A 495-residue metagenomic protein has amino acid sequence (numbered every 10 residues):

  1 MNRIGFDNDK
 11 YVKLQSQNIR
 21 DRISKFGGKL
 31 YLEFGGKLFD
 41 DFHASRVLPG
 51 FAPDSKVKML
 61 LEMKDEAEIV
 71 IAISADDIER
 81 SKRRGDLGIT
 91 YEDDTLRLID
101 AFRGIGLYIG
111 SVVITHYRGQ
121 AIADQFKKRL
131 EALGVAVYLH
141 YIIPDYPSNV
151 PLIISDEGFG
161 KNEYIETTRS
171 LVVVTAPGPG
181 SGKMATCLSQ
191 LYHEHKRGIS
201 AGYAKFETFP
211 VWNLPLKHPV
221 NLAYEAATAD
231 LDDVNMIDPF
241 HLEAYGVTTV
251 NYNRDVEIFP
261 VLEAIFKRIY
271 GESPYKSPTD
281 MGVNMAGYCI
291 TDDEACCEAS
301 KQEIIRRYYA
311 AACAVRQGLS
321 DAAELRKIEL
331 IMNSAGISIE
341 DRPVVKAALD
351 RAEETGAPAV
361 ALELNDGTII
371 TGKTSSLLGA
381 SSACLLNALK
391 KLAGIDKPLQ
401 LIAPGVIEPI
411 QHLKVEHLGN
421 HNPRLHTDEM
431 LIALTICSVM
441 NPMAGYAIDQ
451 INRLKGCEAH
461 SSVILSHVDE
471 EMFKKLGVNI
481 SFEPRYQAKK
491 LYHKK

Functional and structural regions predicted by a protein language model:
M1-T175, Q190-L349, A357, L364-D366 (+2 more regions): Flexible phosphate-sensing "switch/lid" loops adjacent to ATP/NTP-binding sites across phosphate-transfer
G178-P179: The conserved Walker
T186: Hydrophobic positions on the alpha1 helix immediately C-terminal to the Walker A/P-loop
R197-A201, G394-Q400: Phosphate-handling active-site elements
K373-T374: Short clusters of small/polar residues that mark proteolytic maturation junctions
L377-A393: A short, polar/charged loop-to-alpha-helix boundary motif
D396-E408, H412-N422: Substrate-recognition/cap regions that form aromatic- and gly/pro-loop-enriched pockets for small-molecule ligands
